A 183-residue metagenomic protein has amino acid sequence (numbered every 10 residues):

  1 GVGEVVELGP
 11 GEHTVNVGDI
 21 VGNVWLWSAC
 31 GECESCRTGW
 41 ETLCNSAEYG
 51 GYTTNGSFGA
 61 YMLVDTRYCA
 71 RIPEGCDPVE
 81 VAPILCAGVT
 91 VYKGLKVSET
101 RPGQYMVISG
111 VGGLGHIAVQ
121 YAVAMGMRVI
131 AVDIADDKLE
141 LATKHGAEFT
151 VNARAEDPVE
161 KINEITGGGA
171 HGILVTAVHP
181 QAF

Functional and structural regions predicted by a protein language model:
G1-E34, P73-C76: Glycine-rich beta-strand-centered segment in the early N-terminal region that forms part of a ligand/cofactor-binding
G9, L26, A155, A177-V178: Short glycine-/small-residue-rich Rossmann-like dinucleotide-binding loops
G22, H171-L174: N-terminal Rossmann-like NAD(P) cofactor-binding module of classical short-chain dehydrogenase/reductase
A29-S109: NAD(P)H dinucleotide-binding glycine-rich loop of Rossmann-like/cofactor-binding domains, especially the beta1-alpha1
A60-Y61, R128, F149, G172: Well-ordered beta-strand positions
E74-E156, E160: Mid-domain Rossmann-like dinucleotide-binding core that forms the NAD(H)/NADP(H) cofactor-binding site
K161-H171: A short acidic, Gly/Pro-enriched loop at the edge of an enzyme's catalytic core that lines a small-molecule cofactor
I173-F183: Beta-loop-alpha module in the N-terminal Rossmann-like domain of NAD(P)-dependent dehydrogenases, especially those
